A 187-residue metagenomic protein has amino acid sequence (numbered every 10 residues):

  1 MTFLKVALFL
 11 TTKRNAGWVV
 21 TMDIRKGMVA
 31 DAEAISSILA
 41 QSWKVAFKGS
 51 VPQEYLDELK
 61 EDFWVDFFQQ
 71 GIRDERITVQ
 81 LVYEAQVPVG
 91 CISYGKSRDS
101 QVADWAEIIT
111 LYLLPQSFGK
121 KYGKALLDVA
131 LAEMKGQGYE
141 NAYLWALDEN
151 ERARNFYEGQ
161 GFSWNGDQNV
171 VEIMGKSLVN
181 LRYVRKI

Functional and structural regions predicted by a protein language model:
T2-E33, I187: Conserved N-terminal entry element of GNAT/NAT acetyltransferase domains
K26-A32, S37-S50, E54-Q116, L127-V129 (+3 more regions): Acetyl-CoA-dependent GNAT
Q86, G90, K121-G123, G161: Conserved phosphate-binding and hydrolysis motifs of nucleotide-dependent enzymes
A106, E140-Y143, L147-R154, E158-Q160 (+1 more regions): C-terminal "cap" of GNAT-fold acetyltransferases
L114-Q116, K120, D148-E149: Active-site acidic-Proline motif in GNAT/NAT acetyltransferases
G119-A132, N155-G159: Conserved acetyl-CoA-binding loop-helix of GNAT-fold acetyltransferases
K120, Q137-E140: Short coil/turn segments at alpha/beta junctions that flank glycine-rich nucleotide-binding fingerprints
